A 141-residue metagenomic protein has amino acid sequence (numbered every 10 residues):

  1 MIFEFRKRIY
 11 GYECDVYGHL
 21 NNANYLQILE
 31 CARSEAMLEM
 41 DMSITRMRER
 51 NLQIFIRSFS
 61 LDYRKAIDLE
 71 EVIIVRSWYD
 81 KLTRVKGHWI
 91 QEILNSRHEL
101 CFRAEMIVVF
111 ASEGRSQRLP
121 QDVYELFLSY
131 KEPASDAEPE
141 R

Functional and structural regions predicted by a protein language model:
M1-L38: Catalytic strand-loop segment that frames the active site of acyl-thioester-processing enzymes
F3-F5, L38, D68-L69, D80-R141: HotDog/MaoC-like acyl-thioester-processing domains
R6-Y10, S60-D62, V109: Generic structural detector for well-ordered beta-strands
C14, I67-D68: Hydrophobic beta-strand core residues of beta-sandwich domains
M47-I54: Short, basic/aromatic beta-hairpin or loop at an interaction surface
R57-Y63, V75-R76, H88-I90: Short structured motifs
